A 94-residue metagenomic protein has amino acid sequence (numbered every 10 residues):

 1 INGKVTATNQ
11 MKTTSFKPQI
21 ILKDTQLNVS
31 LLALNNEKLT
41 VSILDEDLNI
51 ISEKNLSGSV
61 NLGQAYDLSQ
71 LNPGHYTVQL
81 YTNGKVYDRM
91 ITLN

Functional and structural regions predicted by a protein language model:
N2-A7, S57, I91-N94: Short beta-strand edge segments in extracellular beta-sheet folds
Q10-K17, I21-K38: Glycine-centered coil/turn sites that cap beta-strands in beta-rich domains
S30, N55-S57, A65-D67, M90-T92: Generic structural detector for well-ordered beta-strands
T40-S42: Beta-strand signatures of extracellular beta-sandwich domains
L44-I50, Y76: Short, glycine-anchored, charge-dense loop/turn motifs used at functional sites
N49-N55, V86-D88: Surface-exposed loop/edge segments in extracytoplasmic proteins
G58-T82: Short, surface-exposed loop/turn motifs with a glycine/proline- and acidic-biased composition
Q79-N94: C-terminal tail/sorting-segment detector
